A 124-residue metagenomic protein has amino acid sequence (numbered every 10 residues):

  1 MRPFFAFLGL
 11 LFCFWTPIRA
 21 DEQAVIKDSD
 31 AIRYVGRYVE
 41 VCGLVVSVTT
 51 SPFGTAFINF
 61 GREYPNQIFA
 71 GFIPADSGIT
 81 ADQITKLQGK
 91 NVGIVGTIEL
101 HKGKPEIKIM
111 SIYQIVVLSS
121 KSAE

Functional and structural regions predicted by a protein language model:
M1-F4: Positively charged n-region of N-terminal signal peptides that target proteins for export
A6-F14: Bacterial N-terminal signal peptides
T16-A20: Sec/Tat signal peptide C-region and signal peptidase I cleavage site
D21-E124: OB-fold single-stranded nucleic acid-binding module
